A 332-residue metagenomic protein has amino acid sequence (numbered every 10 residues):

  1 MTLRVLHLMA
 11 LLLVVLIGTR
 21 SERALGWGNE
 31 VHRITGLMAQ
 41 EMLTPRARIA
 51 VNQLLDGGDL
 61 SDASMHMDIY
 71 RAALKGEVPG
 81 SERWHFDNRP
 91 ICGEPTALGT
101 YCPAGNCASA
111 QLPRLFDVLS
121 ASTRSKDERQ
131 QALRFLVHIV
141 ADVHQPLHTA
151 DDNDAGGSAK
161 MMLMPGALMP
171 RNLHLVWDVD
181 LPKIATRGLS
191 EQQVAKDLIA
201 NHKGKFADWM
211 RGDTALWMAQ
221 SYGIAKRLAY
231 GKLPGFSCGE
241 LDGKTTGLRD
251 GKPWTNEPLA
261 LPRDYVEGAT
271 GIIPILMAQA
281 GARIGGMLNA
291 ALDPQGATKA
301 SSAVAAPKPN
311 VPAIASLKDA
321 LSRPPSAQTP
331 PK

Functional and structural regions predicted by a protein language model:
M1-M9: Bacterial N-terminal signal peptides that target proteins for export
V15-R23: C-terminal segment of classical bacterial N-terminal signal peptides
A24-I139, P146-A278, A282-K332: N-terminal, motif-rich segments that launch catalysis or mediate targeting to/interaction with membranes, typified by
